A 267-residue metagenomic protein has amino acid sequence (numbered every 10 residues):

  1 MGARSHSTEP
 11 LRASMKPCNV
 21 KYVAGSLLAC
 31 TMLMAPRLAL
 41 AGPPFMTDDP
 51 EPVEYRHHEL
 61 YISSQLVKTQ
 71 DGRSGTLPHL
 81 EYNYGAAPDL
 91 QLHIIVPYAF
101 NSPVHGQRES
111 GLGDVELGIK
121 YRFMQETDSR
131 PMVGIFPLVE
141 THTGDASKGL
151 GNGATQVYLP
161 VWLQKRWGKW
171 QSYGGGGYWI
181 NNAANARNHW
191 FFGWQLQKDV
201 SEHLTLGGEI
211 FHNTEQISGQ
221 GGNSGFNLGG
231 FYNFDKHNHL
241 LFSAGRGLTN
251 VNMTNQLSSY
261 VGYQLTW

Functional and structural regions predicted by a protein language model:
S5-L27: Bacterial N-terminal signal peptides that target proteins for export
A35-P36: N-terminal signal peptide c-region/cleavage motif recognized by signal peptidases
L40-W267: Transmembrane beta-barrel domains of Gram-negative outer membranes and organellar outer membranes
